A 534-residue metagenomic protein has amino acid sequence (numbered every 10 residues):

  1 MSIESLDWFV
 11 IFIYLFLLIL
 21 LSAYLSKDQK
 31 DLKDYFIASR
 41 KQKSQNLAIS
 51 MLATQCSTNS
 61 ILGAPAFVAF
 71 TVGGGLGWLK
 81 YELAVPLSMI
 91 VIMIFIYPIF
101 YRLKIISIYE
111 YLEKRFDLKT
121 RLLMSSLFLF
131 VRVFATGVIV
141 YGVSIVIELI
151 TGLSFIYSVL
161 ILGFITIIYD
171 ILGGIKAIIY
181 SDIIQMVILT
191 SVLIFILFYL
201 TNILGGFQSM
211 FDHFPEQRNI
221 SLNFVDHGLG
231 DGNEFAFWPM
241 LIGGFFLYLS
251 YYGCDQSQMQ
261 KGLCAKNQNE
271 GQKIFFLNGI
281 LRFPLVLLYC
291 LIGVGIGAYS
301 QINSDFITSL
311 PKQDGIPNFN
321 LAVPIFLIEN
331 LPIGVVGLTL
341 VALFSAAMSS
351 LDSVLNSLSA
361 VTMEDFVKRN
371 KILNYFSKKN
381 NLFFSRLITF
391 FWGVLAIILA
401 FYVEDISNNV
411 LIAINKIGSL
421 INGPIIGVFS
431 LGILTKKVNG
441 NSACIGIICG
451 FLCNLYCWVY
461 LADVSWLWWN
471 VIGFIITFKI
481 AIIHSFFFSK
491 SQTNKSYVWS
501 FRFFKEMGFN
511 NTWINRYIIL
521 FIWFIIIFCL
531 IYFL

Functional and structural regions predicted by a protein language model:
M1-L534: Membrane-embedded helix-loop-helix hairpins and adjacent transmembrane boundary segments in multi-pass transporters
